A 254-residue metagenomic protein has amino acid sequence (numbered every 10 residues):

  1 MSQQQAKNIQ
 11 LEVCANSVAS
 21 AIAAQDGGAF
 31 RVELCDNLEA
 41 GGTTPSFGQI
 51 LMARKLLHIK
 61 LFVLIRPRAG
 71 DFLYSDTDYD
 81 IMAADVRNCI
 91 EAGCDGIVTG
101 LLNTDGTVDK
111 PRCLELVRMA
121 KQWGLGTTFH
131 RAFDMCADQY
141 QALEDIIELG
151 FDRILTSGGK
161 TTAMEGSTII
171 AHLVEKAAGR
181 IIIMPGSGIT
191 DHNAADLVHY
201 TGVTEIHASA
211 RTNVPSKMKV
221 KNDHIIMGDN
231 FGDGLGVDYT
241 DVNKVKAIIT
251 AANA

Functional and structural regions predicted by a protein language model:
I9-V13, V32-L34, L61-I65, I97-T99 (+4 more regions): Hydrophobic faces of well-ordered beta-strands that scaffold small-molecule active sites in alpha/beta enzyme cores
N16-A23, L73-D85, D134-L149, L173-E175 (+2 more regions): Catalytic cores of alpha/beta
V18, R31, T43, Q49-P111: Active-site beta->alpha loop and helix N-cap motifs at the rims of alpha/beta catalytic domains
A24, C89, L116, H130 (+5 more regions): Conserved, mostly hydrophobic/aromatic
G27, L56, A92-G93, L149 (+3 more regions): Structural motif
R31-T43, N88, A92-T104, F151-M164 (+1 more regions): Glycine-rich phosphate-binding active-site loops on the catalytic face of alpha/beta enzymes
G42-A69, V108-R131, S167-D191, G232-A254: Alpha-helix-loop-beta-strand connector modules within alpha/beta enzyme cores
C94-D152: Hydrophobic, well-structured mid-protein blocks that either form specific transmembrane helices
